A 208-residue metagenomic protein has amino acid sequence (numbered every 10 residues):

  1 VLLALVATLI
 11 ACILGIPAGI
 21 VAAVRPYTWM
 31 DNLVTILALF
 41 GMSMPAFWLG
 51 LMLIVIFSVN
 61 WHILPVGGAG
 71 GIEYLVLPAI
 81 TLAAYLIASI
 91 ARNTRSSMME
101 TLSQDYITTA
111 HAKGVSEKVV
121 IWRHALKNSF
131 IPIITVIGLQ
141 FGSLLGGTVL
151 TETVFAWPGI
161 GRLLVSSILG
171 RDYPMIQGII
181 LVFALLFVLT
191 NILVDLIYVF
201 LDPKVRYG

Functional and structural regions predicted by a protein language model:
V1-M30, V59, A69-G208: Alpha-helical transmembrane segments of integral membrane proteins, especially multi-pass inner/plasma-membrane
A22, V34-L37: Intramembrane alpha-helical segments
I36-P65, T81-L86: Membrane-water interface segments at the C-terminal ends of transmembrane alpha-helices in multi-pass inner-membrane
